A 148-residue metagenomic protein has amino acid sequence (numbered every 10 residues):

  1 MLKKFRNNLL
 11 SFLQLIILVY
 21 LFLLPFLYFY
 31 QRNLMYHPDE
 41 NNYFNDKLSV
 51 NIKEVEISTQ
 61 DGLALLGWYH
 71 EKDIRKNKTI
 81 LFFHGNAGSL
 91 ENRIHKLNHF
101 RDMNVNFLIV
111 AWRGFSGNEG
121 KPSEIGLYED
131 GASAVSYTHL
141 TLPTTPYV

Functional and structural regions predicted by a protein language model:
L2-L18: N-terminal Sec-pathway targeting helices
L13, L18-E56: An N-terminal hydrophobic leader/cap segment in hydrolases
D39-N41, S49, H95, G120 (+2 more regions): Short capping/connector residues at structural and topological boundaries
Y43, V135-S136: Generic structural signal for well-ordered alpha-helical scaffold segments
D46-K47, I57, K72, H99: Short secondary-structure boundary/capping segments
Q60-G62: Glycine-centered tight beta-turn/hairpin loop motif at sheet-sheet or coil-to-beta transitions
A64-A134: Membrane-embedded segments
H139-V148: Single conserved hydrophobic/aromatic residue that forms the stacking wall/gate of nucleotide- or nucleobase-binding
